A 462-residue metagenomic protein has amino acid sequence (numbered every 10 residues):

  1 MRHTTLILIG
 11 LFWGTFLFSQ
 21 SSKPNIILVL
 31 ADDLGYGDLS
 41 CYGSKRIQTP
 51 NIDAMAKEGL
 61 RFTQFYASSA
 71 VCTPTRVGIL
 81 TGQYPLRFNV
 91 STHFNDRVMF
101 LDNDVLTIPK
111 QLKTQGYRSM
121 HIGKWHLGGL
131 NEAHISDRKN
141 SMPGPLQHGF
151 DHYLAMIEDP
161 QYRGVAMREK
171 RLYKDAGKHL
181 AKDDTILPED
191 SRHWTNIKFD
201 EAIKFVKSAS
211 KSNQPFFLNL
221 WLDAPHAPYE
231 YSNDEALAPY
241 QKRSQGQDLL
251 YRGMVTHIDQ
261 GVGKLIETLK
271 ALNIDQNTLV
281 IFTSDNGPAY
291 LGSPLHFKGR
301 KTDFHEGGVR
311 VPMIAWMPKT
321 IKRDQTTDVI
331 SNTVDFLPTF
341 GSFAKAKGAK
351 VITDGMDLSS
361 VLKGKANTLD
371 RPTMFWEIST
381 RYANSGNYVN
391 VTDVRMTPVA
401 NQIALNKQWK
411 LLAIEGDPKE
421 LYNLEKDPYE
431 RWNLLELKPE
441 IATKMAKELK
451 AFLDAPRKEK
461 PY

Functional and structural regions predicted by a protein language model:
R2, F18-E415, K419, P428-Y462: Formylglycine-dependent sulfatase
R2-I9: Sec-dependent signal peptide recognition, specifically the positively charged N-region followed immediately by
Y422: Conserved, charged catalytic cores of large soluble enzymes
